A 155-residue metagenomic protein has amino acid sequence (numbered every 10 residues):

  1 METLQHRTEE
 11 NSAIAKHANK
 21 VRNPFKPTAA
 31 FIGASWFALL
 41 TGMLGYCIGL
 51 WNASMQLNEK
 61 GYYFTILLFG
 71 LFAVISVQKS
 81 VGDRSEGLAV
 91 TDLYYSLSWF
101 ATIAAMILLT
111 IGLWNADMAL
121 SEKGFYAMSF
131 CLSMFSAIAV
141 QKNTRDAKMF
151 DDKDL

Functional and structural regions predicted by a protein language model:
M1-K20: N-terminal, intrinsically disordered, low-complexity segments that immediately precede the first transmembrane helix
H17-K20, I75-V90: Membrane-helix boundary/interface segments in integral membrane proteins
F31, W51-F72, Y94, E122-M128: Transmembrane alpha-helix entry/boundary detector in multi-pass membrane proteins
F31-L40, Y94-I103: Select subsegments of transmembrane alpha-helices in polytopic membrane proteins, especially boundary-proximal
T41-A53, L108-I111: Membrane-embedded alpha-helical segments in integral membrane proteins
L109-G124: Membrane-helix boundary connector in multi-pass membrane proteins
S133-M149: Membrane-water interface at the C-terminal end of transmembrane alpha helices
M149-L155: Short, highly charged, low-complexity non-transmembrane loops/tails of multi-pass membrane proteins
